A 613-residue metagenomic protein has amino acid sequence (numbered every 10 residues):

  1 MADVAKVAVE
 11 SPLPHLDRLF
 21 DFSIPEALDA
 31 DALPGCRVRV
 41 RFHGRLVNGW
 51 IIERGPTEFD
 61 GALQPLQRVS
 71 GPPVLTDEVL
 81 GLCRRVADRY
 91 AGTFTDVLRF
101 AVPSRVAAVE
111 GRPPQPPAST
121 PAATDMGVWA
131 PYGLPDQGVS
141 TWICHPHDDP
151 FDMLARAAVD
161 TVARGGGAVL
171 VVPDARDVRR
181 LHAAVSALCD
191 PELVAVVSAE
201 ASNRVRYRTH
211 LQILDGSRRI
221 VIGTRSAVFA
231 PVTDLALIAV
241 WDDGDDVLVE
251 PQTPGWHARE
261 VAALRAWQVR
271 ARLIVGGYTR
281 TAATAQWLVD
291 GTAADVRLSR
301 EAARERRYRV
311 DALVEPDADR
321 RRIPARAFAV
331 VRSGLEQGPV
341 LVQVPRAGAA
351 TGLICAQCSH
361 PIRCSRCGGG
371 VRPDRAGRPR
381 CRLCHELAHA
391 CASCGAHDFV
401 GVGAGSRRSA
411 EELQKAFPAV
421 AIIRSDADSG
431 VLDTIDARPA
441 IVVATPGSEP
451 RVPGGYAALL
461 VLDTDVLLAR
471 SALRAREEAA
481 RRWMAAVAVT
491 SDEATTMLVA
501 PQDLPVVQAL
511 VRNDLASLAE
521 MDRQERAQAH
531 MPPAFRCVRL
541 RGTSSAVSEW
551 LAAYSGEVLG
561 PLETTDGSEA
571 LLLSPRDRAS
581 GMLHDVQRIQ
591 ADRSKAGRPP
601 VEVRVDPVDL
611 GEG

Functional and structural regions predicted by a protein language model:
M1-R309, S333-E336, C358, P450 (+7 more regions): Accessory, non-ATPase domains that flank or precede helicase/AAA+ motor cores in DNA-metabolism machines
P34-R37, R280, A325, A329-S333 (+4 more regions): C-terminal helicase module of SF1/SF2 nucleic-acid helicases/translocases
A62-P72, L313, A392-F399, D463-R470 (+1 more regions): Short hinge/gating elements
P72-T76, H147-F151, V171-A175, Q252-G255 (+6 more regions): Conserved phosphate/pyrophosphate-binding and hydrolysis machinery centered on Walker-type P-loop NTPases, extending
C189-A201, S365-R366, D374, P418-D428 (+1 more regions): Conserved RecA-like helicase motor-core motifs
R307-V331: C-terminal boundary of histidine-terminating zinc-finger modules
R322, A327, R332-A416: Cys/His-rich short segments
